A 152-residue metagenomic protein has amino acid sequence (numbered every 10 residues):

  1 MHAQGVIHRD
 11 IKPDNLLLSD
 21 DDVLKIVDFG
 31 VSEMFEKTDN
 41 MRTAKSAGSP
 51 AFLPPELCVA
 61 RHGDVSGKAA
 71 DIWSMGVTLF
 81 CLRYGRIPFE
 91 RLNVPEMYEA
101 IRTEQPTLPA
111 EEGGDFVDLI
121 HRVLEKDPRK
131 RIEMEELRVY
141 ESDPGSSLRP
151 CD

Functional and structural regions predicted by a protein language model:
H2, V6-L18: Catalytic-loop of the protein kinase fold
L24, K37-A47: Regulatory activation segment
A44-L57: Conserved activation segment of eukaryotic-like protein kinases, specifically the C-terminal portion of the activation
D71: Conserved catalytic-loop aspartate of Hanks-type protein kinases
Y84-I87: Structural helix C-cap motif within protein kinase domains
L124-E136: A conserved short helix/loop substructure at the end of the activation segment of eukaryotic-like protein kinase domains
